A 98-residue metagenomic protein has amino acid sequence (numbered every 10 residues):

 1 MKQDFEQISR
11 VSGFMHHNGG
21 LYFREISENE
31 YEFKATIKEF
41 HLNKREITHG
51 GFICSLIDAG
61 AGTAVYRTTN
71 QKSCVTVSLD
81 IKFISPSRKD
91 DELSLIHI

Functional and structural regions predicted by a protein language model:
M1-E92: Terminal targeting signals and extreme-terminal segments of soluble enzymes
I96-I98: Conserved small/polar residues in nucleotide/adenosyl-binding loops
